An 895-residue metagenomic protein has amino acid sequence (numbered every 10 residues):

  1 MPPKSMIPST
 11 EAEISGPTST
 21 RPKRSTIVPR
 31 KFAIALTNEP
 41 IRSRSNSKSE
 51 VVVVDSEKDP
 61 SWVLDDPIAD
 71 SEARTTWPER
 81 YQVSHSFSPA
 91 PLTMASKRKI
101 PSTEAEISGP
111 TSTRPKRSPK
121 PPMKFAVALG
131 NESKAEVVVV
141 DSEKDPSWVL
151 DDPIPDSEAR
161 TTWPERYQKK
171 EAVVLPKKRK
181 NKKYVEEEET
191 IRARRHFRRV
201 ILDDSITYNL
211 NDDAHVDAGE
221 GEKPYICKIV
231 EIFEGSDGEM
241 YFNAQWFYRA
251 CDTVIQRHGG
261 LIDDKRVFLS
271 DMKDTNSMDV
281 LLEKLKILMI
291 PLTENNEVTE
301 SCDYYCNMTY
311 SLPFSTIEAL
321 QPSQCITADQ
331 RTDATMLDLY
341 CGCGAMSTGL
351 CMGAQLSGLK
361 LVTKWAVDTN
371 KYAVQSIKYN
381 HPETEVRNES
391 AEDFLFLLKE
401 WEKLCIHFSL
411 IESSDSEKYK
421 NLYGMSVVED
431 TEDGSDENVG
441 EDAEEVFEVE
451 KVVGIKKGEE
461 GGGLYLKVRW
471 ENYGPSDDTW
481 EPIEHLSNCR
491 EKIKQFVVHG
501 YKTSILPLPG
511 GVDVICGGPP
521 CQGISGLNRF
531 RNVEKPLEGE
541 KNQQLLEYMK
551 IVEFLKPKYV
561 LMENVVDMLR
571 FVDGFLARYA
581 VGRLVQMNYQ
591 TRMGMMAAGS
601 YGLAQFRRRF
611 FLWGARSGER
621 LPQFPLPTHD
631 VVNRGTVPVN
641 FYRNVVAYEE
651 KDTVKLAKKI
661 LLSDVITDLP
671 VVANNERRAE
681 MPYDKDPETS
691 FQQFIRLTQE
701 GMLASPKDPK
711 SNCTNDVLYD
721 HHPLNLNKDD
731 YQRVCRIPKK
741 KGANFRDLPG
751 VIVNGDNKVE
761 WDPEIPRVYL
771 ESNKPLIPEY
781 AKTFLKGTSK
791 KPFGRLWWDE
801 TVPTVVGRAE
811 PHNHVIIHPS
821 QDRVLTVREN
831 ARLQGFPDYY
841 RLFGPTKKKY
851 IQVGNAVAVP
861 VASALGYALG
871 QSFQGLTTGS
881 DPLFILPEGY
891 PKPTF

Functional and structural regions predicted by a protein language model:
P3, S19-V28, R42-S45, W77 (+2 more regions): Arg/Lys-rich low-complexity patches in intrinsically disordered regions that function as generic
W62, E136-S205, D237-Q330, L410-I411 (+8 more regions): Epigenetic mark-reader domains in eukaryotic nuclear proteins
A95, D217, E222-Y225, E234-Y241 (+11 more regions): Eukaryotic short linear interaction motifs
D212, E222-G235, F242-Q245, E450-G454: Short beta-strand-centered aromatic/proline hotspots
T327-E389, D393: Conserved S-adenosyl-L-methionine
A334, D477, V671-F895: C-terminal target-recognition/interaction regions appended to catalytic cores
M336-L350, W470-N472, L508-F530, Y559-V565 (+4 more regions): Conserved proline-anchored active-site loop of SAM-dependent methyltransferases that bridges a beta-strand
L397-E437, K451, I455-G463, K467 (+2 more regions): Class I S-adenosyl-L-methionine
